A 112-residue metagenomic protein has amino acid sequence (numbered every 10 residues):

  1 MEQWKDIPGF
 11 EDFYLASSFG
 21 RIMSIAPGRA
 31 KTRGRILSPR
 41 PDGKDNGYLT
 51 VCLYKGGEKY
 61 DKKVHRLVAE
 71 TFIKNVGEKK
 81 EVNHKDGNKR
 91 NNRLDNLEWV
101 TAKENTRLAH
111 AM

Functional and structural regions predicted by a protein language model:
M1-M112: Conserved recognition-core residues within compact binding domains
